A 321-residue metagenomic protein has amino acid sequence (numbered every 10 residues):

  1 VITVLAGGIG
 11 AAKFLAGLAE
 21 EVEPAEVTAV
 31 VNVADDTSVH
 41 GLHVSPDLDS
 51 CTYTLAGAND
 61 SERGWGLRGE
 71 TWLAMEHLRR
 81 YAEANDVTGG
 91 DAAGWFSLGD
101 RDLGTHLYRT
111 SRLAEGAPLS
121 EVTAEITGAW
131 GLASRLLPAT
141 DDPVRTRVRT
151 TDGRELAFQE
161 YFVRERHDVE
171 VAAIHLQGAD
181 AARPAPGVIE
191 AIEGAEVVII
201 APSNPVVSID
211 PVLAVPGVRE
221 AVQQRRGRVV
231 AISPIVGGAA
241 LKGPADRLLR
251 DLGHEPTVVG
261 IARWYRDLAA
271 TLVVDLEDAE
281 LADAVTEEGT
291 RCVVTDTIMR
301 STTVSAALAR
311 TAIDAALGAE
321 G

Functional and structural regions predicted by a protein language model:
V1-G69, R164-A195, V304, A309 (+1 more regions): N-terminal glycine-/serine-/threonine-rich phosphate-binding loop
G10, V30, S203-V207, I235-G237 (+1 more regions): Short glycine-rich anion-binding loops that position phosphate/pyrophosphate groups of nucleotides and phosphorylated
E23-A25, Q224-V229, T290: A short helix->loop->beta-strand "cap" motif at the edges of active sites that frequently abuts
T28-N32, G227-I235, T271-E277: Short internal beta-strands
V31-L176: Electropositive, gly/pro-rich neighborhoods at or near active sites that engage anionic ligands
L132-S134, T146-R219: Internal active-site segments that recognize and position negatively charged phosphoryl groups and nucleotide moieties
L213-L252: Redox- and metal-dependent alpha/beta enzyme cores, enriched for Fe-S-associated oxidoreductases and cofactor-handling
K242-G321: C-terminal functional extensions of proteins
